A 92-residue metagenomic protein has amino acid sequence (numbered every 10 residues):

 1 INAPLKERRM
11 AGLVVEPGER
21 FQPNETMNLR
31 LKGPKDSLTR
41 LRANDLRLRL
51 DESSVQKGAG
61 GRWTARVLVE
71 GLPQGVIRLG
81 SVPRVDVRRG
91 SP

Functional and structural regions predicted by a protein language model:
I1-P92: Structured interface patches
